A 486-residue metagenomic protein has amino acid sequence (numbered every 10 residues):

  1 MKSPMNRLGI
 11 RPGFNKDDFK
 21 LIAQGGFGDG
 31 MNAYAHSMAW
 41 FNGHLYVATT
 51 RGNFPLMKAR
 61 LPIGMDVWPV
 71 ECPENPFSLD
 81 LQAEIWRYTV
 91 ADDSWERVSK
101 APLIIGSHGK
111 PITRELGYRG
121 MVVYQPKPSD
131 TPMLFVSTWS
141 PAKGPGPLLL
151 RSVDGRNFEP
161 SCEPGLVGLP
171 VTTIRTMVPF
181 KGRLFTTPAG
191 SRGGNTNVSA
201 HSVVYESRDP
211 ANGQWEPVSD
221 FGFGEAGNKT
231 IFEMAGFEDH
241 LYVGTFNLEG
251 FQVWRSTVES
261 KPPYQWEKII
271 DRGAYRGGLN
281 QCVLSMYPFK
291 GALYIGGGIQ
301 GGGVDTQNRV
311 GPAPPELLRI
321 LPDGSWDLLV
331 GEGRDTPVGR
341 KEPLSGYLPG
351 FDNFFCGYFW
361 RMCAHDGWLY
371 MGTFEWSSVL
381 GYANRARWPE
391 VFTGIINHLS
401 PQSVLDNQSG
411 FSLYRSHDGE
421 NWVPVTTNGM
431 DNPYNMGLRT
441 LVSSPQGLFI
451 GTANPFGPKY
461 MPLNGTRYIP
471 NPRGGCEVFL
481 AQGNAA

Functional and structural regions predicted by a protein language model:
K2-A33, W40, H44, G52-R119 (+13 more regions): Trp- and S/T/G-rich repeat-edge/linker motifs of beta-rich repeat architectures
H44-A48, M133-S137, R183-T187, H240-G244 (+3 more regions): Conserved beta-propeller blade signature
P126-K127: Calcium-coordinating acidic loop motifs
A364: C-terminal substrate/ligand-recognition segments
N454: Short, well-ordered, aromatic-rich surface patches in folded extracellular/luminal domains
